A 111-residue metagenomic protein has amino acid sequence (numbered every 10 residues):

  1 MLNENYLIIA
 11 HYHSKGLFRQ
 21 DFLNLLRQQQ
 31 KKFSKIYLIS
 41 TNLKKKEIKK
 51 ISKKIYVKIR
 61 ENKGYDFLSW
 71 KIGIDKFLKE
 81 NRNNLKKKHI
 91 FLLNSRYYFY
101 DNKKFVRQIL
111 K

Functional and structural regions predicted by a protein language model:
M1-K111: ER/Golgi luminal nucleotide-sugar-dependent glycosyltransferases, focusing on the catalytic module
